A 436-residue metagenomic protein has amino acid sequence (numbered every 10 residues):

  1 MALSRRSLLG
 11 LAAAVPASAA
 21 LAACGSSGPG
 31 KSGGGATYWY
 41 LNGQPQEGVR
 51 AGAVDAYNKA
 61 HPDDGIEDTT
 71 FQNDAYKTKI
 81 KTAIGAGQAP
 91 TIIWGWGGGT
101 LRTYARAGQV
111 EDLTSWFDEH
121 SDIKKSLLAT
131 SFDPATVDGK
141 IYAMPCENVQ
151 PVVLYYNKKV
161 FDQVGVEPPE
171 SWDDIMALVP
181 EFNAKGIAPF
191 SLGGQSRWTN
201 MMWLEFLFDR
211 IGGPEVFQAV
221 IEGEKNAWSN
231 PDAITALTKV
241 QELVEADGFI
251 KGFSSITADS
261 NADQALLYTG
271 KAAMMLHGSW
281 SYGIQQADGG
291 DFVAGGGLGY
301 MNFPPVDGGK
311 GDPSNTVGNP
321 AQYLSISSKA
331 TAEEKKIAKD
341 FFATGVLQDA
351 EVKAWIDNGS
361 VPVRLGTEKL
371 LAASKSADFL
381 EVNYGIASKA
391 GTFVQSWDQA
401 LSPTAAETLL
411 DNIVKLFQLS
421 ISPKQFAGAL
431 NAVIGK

Functional and structural regions predicted by a protein language model:
A2-R102, R106-A107, D118-D122, E333 (+4 more regions): Conserved N-terminal structural module of periplasmic/extracytoplasmic solute-binding proteins
K59-A60, A246-G248, G289-D357: Extracytoplasmic/periplasmic substrate-recognition and gating elements
T70-K79, W172-A177, F253-A265: Short helix-initiation/N-cap motifs at beta->coil->alpha
G98-V152: Hinge/lid segment of periplasmic solute-binding proteins
T114-L127, G194, I211-T235, G289-V293 (+2 more regions): Short, solvent-exposed loop/beta-turn-alpha elements that line the ligand-binding surface or hinge of extracytoplasmic
K140-C146, V152, M176-S229: Extracytoplasmic/periplasmic solute-binding protein
V179, E222-S254: Glycine-centered hinge/linker elements that transmit conformational signals in sensory and ligand-binding systems
G318, N358-E368, F379-I434: C-terminal capping/gating helix-and-loop segments adjacent to ligand/active sites or protein-protein/ligand interfaces
